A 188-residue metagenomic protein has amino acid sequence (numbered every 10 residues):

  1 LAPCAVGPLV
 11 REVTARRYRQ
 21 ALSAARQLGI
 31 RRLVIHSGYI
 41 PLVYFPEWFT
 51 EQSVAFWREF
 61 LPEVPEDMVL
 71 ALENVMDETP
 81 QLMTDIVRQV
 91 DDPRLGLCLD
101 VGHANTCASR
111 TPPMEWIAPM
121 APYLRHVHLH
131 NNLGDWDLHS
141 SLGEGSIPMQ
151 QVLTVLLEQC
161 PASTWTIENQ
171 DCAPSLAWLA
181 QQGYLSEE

Functional and structural regions predicted by a protein language model:
L1-A2, I40-L42, N131-W136: Conserved radical SAM core fold
P3-G96: Active-site acidic/histidine proton-transfer and metal-coordination neighborhood in alpha/beta enzyme cores
Q20-R26, R31, P80-E188: Histidine-acidic metal/acid-base catalytic patches
